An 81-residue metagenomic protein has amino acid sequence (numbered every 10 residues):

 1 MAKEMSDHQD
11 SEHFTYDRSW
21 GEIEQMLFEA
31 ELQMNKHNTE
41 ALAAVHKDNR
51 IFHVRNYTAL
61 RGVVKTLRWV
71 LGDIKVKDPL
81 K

Functional and structural regions predicted by a protein language model:
M1-H13, G72-K81: Short intrinsically disordered terminal tails
E4-L32: Short, charge/polar-rich alpha-helical segments
Q33-L80: Short, charge-rich amphipathic interface segments used for partner binding and complex assembly
